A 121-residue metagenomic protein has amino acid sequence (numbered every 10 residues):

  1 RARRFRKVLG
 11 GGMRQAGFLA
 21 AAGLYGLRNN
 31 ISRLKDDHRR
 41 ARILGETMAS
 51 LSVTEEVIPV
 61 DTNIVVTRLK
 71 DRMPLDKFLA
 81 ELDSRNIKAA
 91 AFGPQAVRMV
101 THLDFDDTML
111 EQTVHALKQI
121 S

Functional and structural regions predicted by a protein language model:
R1-K70: Active-site C-terminal subdomain of aminotransferase-like
R6-V8, A20, F78-L79, S84-N86: Mixed-charge, polar/low-complexity N-terminal
G10, D83-A90, L117-S121: A common structural junction motif
G26-I31, M48, L69, M73 (+3 more regions): Short alpha-helical interface elements
R42, E46, N63, D76 (+2 more regions): A generic structural signal for well-ordered alpha-helical surface patches
M48-T54, E81-K88: Short amphipathic beta-strand starts and helix->beta connectors
P59-V60, R85-T101: Conserved PLP cofactor-binding pocket of PLP-dependent enzymes
R72-M73, K77, E81, Q95-S121: PLP-dependent enzyme catalytic core of the Aspartate aminotransferase-like
